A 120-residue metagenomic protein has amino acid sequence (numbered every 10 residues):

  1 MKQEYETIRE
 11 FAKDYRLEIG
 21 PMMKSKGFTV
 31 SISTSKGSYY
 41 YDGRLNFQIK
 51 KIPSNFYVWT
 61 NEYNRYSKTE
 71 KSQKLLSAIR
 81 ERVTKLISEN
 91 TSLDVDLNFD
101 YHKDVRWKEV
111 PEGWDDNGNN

Functional and structural regions predicted by a protein language model:
M1-D14: A short, highly charged nucleic-acid-interacting micro-segment common to nuclease and nuclease-linked defense proteins
F11-D14, E18, M22, K26 (+3 more regions): Charge-rich, solvent-exposed alpha-helical interaction surfaces
Y15-V58: Amphipathic, interaction-prone secondary-structure segments
D42-F99, E109, D116-N120: Intrinsically disordered, low-complexity regulatory segments enriched in Ser/Thr/Pro and charged residues
H102-K103: Terminal or standalone catalytic/regulatory effector modules within metabolic enzymes and repeat proteins
